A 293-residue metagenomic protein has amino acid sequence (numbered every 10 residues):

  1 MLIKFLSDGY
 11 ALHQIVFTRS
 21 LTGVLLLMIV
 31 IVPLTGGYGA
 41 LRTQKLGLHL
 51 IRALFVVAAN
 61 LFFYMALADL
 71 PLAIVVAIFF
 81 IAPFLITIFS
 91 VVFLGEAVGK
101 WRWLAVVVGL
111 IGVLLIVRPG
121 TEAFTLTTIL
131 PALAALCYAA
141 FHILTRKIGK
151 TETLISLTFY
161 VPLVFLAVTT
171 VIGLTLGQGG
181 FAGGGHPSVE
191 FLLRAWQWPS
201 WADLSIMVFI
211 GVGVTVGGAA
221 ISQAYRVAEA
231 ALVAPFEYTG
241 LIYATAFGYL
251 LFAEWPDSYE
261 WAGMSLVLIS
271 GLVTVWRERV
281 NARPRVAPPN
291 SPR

Functional and structural regions predicted by a protein language model:
M1-Y10, I15, T22, L61-L72 (+4 more regions): Juxtamembrane C-cap of transmembrane helices in multi-pass membrane transport proteins
K4-F5, L27, A123-P187, L193 (+2 more regions): Transmembrane alpha-helical segments that form core, pore/gating elements of small-molecule transporters/exporters
G9-A58, L136-L144, V161-G177: Transmembrane alpha-helices of multi-pass small-molecule transport proteins
G37-F62, L126-A132, G183-V216, P292: Loop-to-transmembrane-helix transition segments
V76-I81, G149-V164, T215-Y249: Helix-helix packing/entry segments at the starts of transmembrane helices
A82-V107, I242-W261: C-terminal transmembrane-helix exit sites in multi-pass transporters
W101-V117, A134, Y259-E278: Hydrophobic transmembrane alpha-helices of multi-pass small-molecule transport proteins
T239-R293: C-terminal-most transmembrane helix of multi-pass membrane proteins
